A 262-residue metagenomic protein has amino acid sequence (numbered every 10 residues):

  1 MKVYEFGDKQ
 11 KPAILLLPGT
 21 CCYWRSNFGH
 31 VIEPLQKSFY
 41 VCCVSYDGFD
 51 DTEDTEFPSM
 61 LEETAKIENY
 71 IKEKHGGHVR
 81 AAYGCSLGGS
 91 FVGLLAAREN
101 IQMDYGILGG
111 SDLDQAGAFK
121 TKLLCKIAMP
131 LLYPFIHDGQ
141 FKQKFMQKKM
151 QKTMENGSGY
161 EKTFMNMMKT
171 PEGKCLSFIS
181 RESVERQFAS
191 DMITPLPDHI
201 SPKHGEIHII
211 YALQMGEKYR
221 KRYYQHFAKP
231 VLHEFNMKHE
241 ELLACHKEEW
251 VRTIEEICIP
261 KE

Functional and structural regions predicted by a protein language model:
Y4-D51: Conserved HGGG/HGGXW glycine-rich cap/lid loop of the alpha/beta-hydrolase fold
E33, E206-E240, H246: Conserved loop-alpha-helix segment in the C-terminal half of the alpha/beta-hydrolase fold that carries the catalytic
C42-A81: Active-site loop/oxyanion-hole signature of alpha/beta-hydrolase fold enzymes
A82-G84, G109: Short beta-strand immediately N-terminal to the catalytic nucleophile in serine-hydrolase-like folds
G84-V92: Gly/Ala-rich beta-loop-alpha elbow adjacent to hydrolase catalytic centers
A97, Y105-H137: Flexible "cap/lid" loop of the alpha/beta hydrolase fold
I179-Y224: Conserved serine/cysteine hydrolase catalytic core
L242-C258: Post-His helix in hydrolase/transferase enzymes
